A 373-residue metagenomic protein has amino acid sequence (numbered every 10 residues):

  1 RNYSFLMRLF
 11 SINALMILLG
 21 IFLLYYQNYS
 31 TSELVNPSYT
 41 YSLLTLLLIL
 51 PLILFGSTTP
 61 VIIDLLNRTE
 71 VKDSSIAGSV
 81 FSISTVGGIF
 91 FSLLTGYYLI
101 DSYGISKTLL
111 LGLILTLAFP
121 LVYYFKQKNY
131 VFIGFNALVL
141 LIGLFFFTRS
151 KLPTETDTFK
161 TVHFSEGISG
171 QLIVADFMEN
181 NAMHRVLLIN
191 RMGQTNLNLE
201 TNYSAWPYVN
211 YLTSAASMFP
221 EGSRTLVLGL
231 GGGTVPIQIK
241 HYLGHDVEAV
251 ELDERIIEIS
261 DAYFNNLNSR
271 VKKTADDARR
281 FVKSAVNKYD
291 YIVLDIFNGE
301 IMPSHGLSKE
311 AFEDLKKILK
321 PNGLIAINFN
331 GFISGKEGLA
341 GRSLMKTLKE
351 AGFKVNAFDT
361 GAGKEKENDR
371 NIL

Functional and structural regions predicted by a protein language model:
R1-F164, D176-M183, R191-Q194, P220-R224 (+9 more regions): Alpha-helical transmembrane segments of multi-pass membrane proteins
I168-A175: A short loop-to-beta-strand scaffold at the N-terminal edge of the catalytic core in hydrolase folds
R191-N202, P303-S304: Acidic/histidine-rich helix-loop elements that form or flank divalent-metal/phosphate-binding sites at the catalytic
N202-P207, D276, H305-K309: Conserved phosphate-coordination/catalytic loops
A205-G222: Conserved alpha-helix/loop element of class I SAM-dependent methyltransferases that forms part of the SAM/SAH-binding
Y211, E248, R255-I256, N265-L267: Mature, Sec-exported extracytoplasmic domains of Gram-positive
K366-L373: Core SAM-dependent methyltransferase catalytic element
